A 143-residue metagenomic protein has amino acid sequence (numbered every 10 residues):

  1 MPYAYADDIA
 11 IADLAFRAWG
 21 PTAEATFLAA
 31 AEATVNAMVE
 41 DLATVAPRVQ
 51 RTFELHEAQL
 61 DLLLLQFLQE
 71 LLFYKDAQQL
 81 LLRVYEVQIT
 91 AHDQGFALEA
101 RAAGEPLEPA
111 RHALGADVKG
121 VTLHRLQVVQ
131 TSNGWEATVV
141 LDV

Functional and structural regions predicted by a protein language model:
M1-V143: N-terminal intrinsically disordered, cationic/polar leader segments that include organellar targeting peptides
